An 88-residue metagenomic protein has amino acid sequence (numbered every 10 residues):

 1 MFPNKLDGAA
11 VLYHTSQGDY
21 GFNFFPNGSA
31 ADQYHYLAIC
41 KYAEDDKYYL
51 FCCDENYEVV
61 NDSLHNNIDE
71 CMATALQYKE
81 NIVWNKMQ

Functional and structural regions predicted by a protein language model:
M1, F51, D69-M72: Intrinsically disordered, low-complexity boundary segments flanking structured domains
M1-A31: Negatively charged, low-complexity tracts enriched in Asp/Glu with abundant Ser/Thr
L6-D7, H35, M72: Short, intrinsically disordered, low-complexity terminal segments
D19-G21, A30-Q33, D45-K47, H65-N67: Short amphipathic alpha-helical surface micro-motifs
A31-V60, Q77: Short aromatic-glycine-(Arg/Gly/Cys) micro-motifs in beta-strand/loop hairpins
L64-N81: A short, charged, amphipathic alpha-helix used as a generic interaction element across diverse proteins
E80-Q88: Short glycine-rich, low-complexity/disordered patches
